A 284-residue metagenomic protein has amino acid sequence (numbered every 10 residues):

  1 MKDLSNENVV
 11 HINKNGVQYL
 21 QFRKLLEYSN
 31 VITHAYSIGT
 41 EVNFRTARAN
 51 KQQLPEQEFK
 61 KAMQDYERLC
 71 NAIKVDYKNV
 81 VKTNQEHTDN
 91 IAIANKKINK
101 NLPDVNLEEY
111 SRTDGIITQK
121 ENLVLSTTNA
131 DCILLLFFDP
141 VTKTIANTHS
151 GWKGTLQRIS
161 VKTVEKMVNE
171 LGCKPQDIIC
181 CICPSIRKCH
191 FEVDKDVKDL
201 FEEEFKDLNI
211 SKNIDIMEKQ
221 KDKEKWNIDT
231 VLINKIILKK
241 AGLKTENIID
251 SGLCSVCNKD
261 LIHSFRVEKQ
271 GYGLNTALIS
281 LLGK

Functional and structural regions predicted by a protein language model:
M1-K284: Active-site microenvironment for binding and transforming phosphate-containing groups
